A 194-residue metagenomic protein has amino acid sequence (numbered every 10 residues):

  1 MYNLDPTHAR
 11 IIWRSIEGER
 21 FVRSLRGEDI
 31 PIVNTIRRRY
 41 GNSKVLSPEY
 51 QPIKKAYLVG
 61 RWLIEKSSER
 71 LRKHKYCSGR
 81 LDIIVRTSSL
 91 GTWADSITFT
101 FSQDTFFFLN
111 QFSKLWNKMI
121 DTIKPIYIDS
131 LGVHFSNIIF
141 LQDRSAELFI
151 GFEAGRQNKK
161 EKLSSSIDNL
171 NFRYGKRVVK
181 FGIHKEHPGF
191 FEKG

Functional and structural regions predicted by a protein language model:
Y2-P125: DNA-contacting surface of Y-family translesion DNA polymerases
F101-G194: Acidic, metal-coordinating catalytic segment for phosphate/diphosphate chemistry, firing primarily on the Nudix
